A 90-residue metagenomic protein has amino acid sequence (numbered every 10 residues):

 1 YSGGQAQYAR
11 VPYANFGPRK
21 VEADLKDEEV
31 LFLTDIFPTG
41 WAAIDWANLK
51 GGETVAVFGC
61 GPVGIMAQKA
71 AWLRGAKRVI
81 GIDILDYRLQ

Functional and structural regions predicted by a protein language model:
Y1-P18: Glycine-rich phosphate/adenylate-binding loop and adjacent beta-alpha elements of nucleotide- or dinucleotide-binding
A23-Q90: Mid-domain Rossmann-like dinucleotide-binding core that forms the NAD(H)/NADP(H) cofactor-binding site
